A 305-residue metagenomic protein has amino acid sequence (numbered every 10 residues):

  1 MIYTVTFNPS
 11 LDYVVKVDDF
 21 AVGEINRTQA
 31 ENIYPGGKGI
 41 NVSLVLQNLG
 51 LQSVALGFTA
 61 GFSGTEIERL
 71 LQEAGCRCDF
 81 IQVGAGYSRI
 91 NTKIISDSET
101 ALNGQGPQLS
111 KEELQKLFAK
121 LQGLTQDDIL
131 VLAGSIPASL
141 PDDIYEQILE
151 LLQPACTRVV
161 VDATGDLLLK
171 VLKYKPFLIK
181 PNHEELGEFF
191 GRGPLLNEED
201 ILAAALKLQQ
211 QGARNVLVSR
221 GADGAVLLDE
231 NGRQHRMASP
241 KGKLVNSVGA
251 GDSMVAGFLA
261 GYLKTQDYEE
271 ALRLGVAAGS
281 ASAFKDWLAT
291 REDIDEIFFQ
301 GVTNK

Functional and structural regions predicted by a protein language model:
M1-G23: Positively charged, low-complexity intrinsically disordered leader regions
I2, L51-V54, C78-D79, V159 (+2 more regions): Hydrophobic anchor at the start of a short beta-strand that flanks the dinucleotide cofactor-binding loop
R27-Y87: Substrate-binding N-lobe of the ribokinase-like
L44-Q52, I95, G261-T265: Alpha-helix C-terminal capping segments
V83, K93-Q126: Conserved phosphate-binding/catalytic loop of the ribokinase/pfkB sugar-kinase fold
D127-S139: Short acidic, glycine-rich surface-loop motifs adjacent to enzyme active sites
D142, E146-N231: Conserved phosphate/ATP/ADP-binding segment of small-molecule kinases
E198-K305: Conserved phosphate-binding/catalytic region of the ribokinase-like
